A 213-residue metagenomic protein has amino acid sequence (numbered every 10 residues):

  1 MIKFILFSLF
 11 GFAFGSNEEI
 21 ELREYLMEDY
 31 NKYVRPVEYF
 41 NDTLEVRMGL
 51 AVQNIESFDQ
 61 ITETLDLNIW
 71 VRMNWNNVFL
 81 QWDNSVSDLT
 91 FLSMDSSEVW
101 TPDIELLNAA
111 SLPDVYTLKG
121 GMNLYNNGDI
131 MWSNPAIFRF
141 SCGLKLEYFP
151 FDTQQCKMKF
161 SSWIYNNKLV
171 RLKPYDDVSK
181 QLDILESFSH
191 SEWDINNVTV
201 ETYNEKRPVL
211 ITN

Functional and structural regions predicted by a protein language model:
I2-G15: Cleavable N-terminal signal peptides of Sec/SRP-targeted secreted and luminal proteins
A13-N213: Non-transmembrane, solvent-exposed beta-strand/loop segments in proteins with extracellular/lumenal exposure or large
